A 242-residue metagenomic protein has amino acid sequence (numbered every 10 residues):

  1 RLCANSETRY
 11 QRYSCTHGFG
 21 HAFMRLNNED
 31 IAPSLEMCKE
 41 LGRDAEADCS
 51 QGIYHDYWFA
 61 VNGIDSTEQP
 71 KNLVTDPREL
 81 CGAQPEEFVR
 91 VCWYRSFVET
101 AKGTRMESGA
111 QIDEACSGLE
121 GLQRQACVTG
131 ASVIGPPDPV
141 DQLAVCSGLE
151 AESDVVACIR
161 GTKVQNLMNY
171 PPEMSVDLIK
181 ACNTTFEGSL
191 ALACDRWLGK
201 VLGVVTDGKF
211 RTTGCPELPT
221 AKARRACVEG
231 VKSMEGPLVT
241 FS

Functional and structural regions predicted by a protein language model:
R1-S242: Non-catalytic tandem-repeat scaffold regions and their flanking low-complexity/translocation tails
